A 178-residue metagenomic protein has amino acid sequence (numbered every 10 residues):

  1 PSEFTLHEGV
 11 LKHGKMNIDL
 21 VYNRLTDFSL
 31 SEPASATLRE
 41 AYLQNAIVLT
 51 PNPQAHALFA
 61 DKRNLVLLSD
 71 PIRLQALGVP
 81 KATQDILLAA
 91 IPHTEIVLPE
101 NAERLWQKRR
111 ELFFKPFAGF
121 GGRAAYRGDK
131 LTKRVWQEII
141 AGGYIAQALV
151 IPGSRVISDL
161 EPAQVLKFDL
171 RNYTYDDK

Functional and structural regions predicted by a protein language model:
P1-K178: Domain-scale recognition of functional cores that engage charged ligands
